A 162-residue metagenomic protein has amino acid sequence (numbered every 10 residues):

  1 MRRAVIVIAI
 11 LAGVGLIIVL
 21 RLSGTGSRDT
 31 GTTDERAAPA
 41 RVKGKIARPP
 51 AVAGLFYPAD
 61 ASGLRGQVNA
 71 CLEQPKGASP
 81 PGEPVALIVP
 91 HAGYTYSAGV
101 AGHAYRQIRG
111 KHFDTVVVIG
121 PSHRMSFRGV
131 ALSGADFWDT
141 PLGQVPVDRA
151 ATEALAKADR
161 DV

Functional and structural regions predicted by a protein language model:
M1-A4: Positively charged n-region of N-terminal signal peptides that target proteins for export
V7-V19: Hydrophobic membrane-insertion alpha-helices, especially the h-region of bacterial N-terminal signal peptides
V19, R28-V162: Active-site histidine-anchored catalytic micro-motif
S23-G24: Signal peptide cleavage region of secreted peptide precursors
